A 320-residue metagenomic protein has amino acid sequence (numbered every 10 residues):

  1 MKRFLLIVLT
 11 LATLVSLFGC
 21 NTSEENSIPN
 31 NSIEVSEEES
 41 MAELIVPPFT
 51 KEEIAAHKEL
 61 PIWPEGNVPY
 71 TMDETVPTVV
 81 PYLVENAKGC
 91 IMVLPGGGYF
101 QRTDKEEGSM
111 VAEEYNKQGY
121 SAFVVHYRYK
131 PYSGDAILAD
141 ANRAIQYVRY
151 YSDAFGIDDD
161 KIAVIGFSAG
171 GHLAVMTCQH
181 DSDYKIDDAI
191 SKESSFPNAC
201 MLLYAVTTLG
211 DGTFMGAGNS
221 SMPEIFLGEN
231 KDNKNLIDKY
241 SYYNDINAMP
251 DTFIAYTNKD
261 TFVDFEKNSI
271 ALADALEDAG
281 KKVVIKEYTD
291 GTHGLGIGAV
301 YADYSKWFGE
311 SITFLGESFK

Functional and structural regions predicted by a protein language model:
V35-N86, G134: N-terminal cap/lid segment of alpha/beta-hydrolase-fold proteins
E65, A205, L209-N244: Mobile cap/lid helix-loop segments that gate and shape the active-site cleft of serine hydrolases
K88-G97: Short beta-strand element of the alpha/beta-hydrolase
T103-K105, M110-A112, F123-D159, A299-K306: Catalytic nucleophile-loop/oxyanion-hole region of alpha/beta-hydrolase and closely related hydrolase-like folds
R143-G216, I237: Primarily recognizes the serine-hydrolase "nucleophile elbow" in alpha/beta-hydrolase and SGNH/GDSL folds
F253-D260: Short beta-strand/loop motif that positions the catalytic acidic residue of the alpha/beta-hydrolase fold
A255, I270-K320: C-terminal catalytic histidine-bearing segment of alpha/beta-hydrolase fold enzymes
T261-I270: Conserved alpha/beta-hydrolase "acid-adjacent" motif
